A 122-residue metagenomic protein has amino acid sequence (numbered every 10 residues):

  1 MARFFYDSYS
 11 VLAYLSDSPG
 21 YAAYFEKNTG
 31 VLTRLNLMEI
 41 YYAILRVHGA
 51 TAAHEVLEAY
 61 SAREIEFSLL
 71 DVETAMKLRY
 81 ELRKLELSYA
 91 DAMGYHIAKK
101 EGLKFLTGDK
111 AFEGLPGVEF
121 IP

Functional and structural regions predicted by a protein language model:
M1-A2, Y95, K99-P122: Acidic, PIN/NYN-like endoribonuclease modules and their adjacent C-terminal/linker elements
M1-L32, A43-E55: Short, well-structured N-terminal submotif of metal-dependent ribonuclease cores
Y6-D7, L32-R34, L87-S88, D109-K110: Histidine- and aromatic-rich ligand-binding microenvironments
V11-L12, L37, F112-E113: A generic structural signal for short hydrophobic patches within well-formed alpha-helices
T29-L32, A62-R63, L115-P122: Active-site regions of enzymes building and remodeling cell-envelope glycoconjugates
M38-Y41, L57, M76-R79: Amphipathic alpha-helical segments within well-ordered protein domains
V47-T51, L82-R83, I121-P122: Short, hinge-like loop/turn segments at secondary-structure boundaries
I65-K104: Active-site neighborhoods of divalent-metal-dependent phosphate/nucleic-acid chemistry enzymes
